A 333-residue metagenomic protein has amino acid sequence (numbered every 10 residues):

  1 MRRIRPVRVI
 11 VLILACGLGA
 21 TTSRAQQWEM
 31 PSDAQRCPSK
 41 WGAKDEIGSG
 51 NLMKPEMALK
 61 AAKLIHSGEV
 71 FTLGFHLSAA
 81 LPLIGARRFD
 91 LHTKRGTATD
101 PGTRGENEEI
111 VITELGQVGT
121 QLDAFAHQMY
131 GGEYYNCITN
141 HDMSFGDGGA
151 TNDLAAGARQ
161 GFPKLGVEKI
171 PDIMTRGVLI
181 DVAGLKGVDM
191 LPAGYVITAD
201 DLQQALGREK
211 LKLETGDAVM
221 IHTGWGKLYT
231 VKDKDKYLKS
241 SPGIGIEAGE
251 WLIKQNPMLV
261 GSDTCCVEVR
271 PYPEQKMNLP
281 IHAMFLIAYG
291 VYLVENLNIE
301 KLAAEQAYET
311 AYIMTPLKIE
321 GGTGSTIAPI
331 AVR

Functional and structural regions predicted by a protein language model:
M1-V11: Bacterial N-terminal signal peptides that target proteins for export
V9-G19: Bacterial N-terminal signal peptides
A25-R333: Active-/binding-site microenvironments in catalytic and ligand-binding cores
